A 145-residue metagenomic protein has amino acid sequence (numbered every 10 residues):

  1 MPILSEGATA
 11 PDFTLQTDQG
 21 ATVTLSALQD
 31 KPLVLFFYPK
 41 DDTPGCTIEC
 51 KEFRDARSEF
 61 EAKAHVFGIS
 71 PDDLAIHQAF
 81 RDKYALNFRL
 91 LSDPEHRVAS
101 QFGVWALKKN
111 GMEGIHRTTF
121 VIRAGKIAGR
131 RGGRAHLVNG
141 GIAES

Functional and structural regions predicted by a protein language model:
M1-S145: Chalcogenol-based redox active-site neighborhoods
